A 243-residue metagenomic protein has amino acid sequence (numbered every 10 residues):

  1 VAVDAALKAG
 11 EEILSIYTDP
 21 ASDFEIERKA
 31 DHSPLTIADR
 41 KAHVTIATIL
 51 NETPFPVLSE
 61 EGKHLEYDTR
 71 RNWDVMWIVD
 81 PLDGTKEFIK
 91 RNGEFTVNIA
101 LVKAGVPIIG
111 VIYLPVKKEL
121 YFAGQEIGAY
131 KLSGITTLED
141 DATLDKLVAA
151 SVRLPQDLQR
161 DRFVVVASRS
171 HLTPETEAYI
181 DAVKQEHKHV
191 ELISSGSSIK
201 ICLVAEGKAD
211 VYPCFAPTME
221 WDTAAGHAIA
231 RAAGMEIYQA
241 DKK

Functional and structural regions predicted by a protein language model:
V1-A6, G10-E11, L147, E177-E186 (+2 more regions): Oxyanion/phosphate-interacting regions
V1-L82, L158, A178-D181, Q185 (+1 more regions): N-terminal subdomain of lithium-sensitive/metallo-dependent phosphomonoesterases centered on the IMPase/IPPase/PAP
I13, D39, L50, T85 (+5 more regions): Residue-level signal for inorganic ion chemistry
R40, G62, S170-H171, S198 (+1 more regions): Short, surface-exposed acidic/glycine-rich loop or hinge patches that mediate macromolecular interfaces
P56, I109, D210-V211: Short, Asp-centered acidic motifs that coordinate Mg2+ and/or phosphate in catalytic or ligand-binding sites
W73-I112: Glycine-rich active-site/cofactor-binding loop and its immediate structural neighborhood
A100-I201: Acidic beta-strand-loop-alpha-helix segment within the catalytic core of divalent metal-dependent phosphate-processing
